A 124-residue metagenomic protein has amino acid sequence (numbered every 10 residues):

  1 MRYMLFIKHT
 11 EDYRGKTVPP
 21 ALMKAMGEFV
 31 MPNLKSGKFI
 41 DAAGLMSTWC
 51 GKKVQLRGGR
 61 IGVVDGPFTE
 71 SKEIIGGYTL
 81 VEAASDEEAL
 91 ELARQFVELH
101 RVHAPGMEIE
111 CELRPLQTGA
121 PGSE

Functional and structural regions predicted by a protein language model:
M1-E124: Conserved, structured core segments of small domains
